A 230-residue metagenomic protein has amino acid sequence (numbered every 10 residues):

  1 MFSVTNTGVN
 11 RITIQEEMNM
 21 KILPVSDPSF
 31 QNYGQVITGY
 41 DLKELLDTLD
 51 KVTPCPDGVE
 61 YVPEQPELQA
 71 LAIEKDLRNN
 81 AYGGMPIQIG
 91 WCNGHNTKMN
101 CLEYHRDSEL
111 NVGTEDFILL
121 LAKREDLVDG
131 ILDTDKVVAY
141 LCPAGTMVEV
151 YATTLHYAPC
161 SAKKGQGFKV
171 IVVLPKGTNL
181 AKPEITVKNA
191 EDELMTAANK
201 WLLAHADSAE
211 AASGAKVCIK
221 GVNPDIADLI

Functional and structural regions predicted by a protein language model:
V4, I14-A144, A158-I230: Active-site region of the double-stranded beta-helix
T146-V148, T153-Y157: Histidine-centered metal-chelating micro-motifs
